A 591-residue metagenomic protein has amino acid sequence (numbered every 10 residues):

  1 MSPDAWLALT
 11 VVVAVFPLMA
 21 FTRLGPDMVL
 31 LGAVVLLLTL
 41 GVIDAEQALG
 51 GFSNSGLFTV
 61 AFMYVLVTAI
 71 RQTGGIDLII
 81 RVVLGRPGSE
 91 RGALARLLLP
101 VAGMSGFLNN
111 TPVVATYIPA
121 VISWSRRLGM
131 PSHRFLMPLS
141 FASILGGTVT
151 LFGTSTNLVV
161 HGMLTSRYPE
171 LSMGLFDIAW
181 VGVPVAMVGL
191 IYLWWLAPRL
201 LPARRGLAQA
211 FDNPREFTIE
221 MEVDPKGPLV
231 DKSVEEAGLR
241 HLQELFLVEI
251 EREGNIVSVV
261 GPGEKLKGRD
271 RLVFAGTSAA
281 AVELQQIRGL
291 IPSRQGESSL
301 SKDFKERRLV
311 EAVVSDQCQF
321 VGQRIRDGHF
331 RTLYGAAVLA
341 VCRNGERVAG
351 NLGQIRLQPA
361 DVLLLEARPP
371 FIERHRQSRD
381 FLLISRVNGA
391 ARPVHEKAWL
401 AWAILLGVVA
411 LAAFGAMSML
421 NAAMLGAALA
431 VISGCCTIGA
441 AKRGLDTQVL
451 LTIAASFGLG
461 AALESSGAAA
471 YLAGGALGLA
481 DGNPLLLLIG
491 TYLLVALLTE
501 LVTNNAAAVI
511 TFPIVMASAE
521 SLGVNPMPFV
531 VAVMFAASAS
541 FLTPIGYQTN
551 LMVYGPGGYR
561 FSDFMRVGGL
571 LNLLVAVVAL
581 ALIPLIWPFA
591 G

Functional and structural regions predicted by a protein language model:
M1-A61, V65, G182, R199 (+6 more regions): Hydrophobic transmembrane alpha-helices of multi-pass small-molecule transporters
V15-L24, P100-N109, A142-F152, A410-A416 (+2 more regions): Transmembrane alpha-helix interface/packing and boundary motifs in multi-pass membrane proteins, characterized by
A33-V34, D77-R81, L98, T111-W124 (+7 more regions): Re-entrant/interfacial helical elements at transmembrane boundaries that shape and gate the permeation pathway
V35, T39-L128, L190-P198, G426 (+2 more regions): Membrane-embedded alpha-helical segments and adjacent helix-loop junctions characteristic of multi-pass solute
A45, S132, L175, I438 (+2 more regions): Alpha-helix N-cap/start motif
R91-G103, M130-G146, F176, P484-L497 (+1 more regions): Alpha-helical transmembrane segments of multi-pass membrane proteins
R127-L139, G146-E216, V223, F274-R288 (+3 more regions): Juxtamembrane and boundary regions of transmembrane helices in multi-pass small-molecule transporters and channels
G467, L472-V575, L582-L585: Generic detector of multi-pass transmembrane helix bundles and their immediately adjacent loops in polytopic membrane
